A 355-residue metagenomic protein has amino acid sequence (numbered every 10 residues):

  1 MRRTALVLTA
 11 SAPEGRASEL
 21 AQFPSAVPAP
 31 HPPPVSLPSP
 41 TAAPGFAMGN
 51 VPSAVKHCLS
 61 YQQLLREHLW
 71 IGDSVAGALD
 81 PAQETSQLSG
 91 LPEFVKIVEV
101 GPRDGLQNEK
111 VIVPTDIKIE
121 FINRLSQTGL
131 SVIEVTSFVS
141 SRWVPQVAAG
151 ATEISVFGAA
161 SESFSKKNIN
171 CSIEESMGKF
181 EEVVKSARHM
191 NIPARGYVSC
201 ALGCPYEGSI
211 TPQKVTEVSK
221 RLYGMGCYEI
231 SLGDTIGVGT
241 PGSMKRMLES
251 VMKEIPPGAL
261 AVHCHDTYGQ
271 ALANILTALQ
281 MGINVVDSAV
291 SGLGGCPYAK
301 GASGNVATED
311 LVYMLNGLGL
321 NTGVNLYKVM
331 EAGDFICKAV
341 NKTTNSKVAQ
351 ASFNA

Functional and structural regions predicted by a protein language model:
M1-A355: Catalytic cores and adjacent flexible loops of soluble metabolic enzymes that perform enolate/carbanion chemistry on
